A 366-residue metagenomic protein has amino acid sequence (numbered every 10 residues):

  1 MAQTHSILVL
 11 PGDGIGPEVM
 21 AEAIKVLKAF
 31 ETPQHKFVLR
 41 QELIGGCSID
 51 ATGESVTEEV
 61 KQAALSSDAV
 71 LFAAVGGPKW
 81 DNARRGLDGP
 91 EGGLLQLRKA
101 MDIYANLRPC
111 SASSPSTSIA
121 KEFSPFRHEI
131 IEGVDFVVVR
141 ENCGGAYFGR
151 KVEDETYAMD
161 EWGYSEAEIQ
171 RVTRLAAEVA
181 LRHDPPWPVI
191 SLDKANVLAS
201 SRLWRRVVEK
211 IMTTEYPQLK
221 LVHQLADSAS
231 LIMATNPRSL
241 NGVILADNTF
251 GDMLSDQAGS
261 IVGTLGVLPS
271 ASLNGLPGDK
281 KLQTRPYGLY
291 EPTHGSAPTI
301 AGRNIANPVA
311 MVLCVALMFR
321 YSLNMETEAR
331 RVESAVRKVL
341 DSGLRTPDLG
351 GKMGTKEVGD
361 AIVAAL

Functional and structural regions predicted by a protein language model:
L8-K25, A29-T32, E155-D227, L240: Glycine-rich phosphate/diphosphate-binding loop of Rossmann-like nucleotide-binding domains
D13-G16, D68, V139, A176 (+5 more regions): Buried hydrophobic positions in well-ordered alpha/beta secondary-structure cores of metabolic enzymes
A23, L27, V208, M311-S322 (+1 more regions): Buried hydrophobic packing segments
H35-E58, M233: N-terminal beta-loop-helix "entrance" segment that forms/cooperates in small-molecule cofactor or anionic ligand
G45, Q224-L231: Short acidic loop-to-helix transition motifs that present clustered carboxylates
S48, M233-R331, A335-G343: Glycine-rich phosphate/nucleotide-binding loop
D50-W162, T249-G251: N-terminal glycine-rich phosphate/adenylate-binding segment common to multiple enzyme folds
C143-I190, A195-V197, T327, R331-L366: Glycine-rich phosphate/pyrophosphate-binding loop and the adjoining helix
